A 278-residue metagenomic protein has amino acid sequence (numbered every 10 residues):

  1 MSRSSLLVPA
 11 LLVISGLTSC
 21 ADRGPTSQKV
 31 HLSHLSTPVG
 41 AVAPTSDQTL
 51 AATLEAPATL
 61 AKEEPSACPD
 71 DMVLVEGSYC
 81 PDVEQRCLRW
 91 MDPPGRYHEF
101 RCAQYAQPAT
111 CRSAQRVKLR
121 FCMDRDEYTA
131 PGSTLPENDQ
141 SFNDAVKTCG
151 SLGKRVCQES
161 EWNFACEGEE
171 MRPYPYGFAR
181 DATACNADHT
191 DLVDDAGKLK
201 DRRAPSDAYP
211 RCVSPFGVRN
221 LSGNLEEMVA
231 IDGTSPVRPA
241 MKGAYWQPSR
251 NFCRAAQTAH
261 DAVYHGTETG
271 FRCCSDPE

Functional and structural regions predicted by a protein language model:
M1-V8: Bacterial N-terminal signal peptides that target proteins for export
L7, C20-G150, E170, G177-A179 (+1 more regions): Short, compositionally biased
V8-G16: Bacterial N-terminal signal peptides
A130-P131, F142-Q257, A262-V263, T267: Functional-site microenvironments in short loops/helix caps that host divalent-cation chemistry
